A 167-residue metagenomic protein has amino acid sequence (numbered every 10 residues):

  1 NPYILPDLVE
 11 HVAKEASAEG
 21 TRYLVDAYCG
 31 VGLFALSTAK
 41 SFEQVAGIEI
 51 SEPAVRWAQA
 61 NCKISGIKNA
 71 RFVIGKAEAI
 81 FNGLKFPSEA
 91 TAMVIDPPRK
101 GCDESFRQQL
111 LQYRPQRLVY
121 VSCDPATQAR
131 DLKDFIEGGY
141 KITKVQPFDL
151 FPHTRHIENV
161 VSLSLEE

Functional and structural regions predicted by a protein language model:
P2-E167: Rossmann-like S-adenosyl-L-methionine
